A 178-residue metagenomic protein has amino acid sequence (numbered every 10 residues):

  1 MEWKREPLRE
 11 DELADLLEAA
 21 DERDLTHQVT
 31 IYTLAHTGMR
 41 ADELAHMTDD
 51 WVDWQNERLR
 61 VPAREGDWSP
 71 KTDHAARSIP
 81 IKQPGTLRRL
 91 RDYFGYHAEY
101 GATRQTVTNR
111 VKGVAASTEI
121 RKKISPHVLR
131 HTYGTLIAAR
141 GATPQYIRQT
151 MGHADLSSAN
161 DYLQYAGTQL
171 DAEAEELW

Functional and structural regions predicted by a protein language model:
E2-A41: Basic, Lys/Arg- and aromatic-enriched nucleic-acid-binding interface segment
E18, H46, W54, D161-Q164: Phosphate-coordinating loops and pocket residues in cytosolic domains that bind phosphorylated ligands
A20-R23, H27, T108-Q149, H153 (+1 more regions): Short, basic (Lys/Arg/His-rich) helix/loop patches that form interaction surfaces in the mid-to-C-terminal regions
T33-H46, R140-A142, M151-H153: A short, glycine-centered helix-capping/turn motif at helix boundaries that positions DNA-contacting or catalytic
H46-L87: Conserved tyrosine-mediated DNA breakage-rejoining catalytic core shared by Y-recombinases
K82-R121: Active-site/catalytic core of tyrosine-dependent DNA strand-transfer enzymes
M151-E176: Catalytic-site neighborhood detector that most strongly recognizes the C-terminal catalytic loop/helix of tyrosine
